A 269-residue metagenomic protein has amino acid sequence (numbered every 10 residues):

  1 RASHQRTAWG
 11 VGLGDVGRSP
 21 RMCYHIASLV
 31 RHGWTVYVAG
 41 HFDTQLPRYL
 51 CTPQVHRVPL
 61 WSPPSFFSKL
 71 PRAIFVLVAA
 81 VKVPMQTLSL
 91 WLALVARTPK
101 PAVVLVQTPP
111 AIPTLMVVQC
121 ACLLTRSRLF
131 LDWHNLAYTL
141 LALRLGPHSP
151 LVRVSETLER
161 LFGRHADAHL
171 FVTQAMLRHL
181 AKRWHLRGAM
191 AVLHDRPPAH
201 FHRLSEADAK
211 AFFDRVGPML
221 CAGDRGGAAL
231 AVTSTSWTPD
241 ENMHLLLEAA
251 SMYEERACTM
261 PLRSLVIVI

Functional and structural regions predicted by a protein language model:
R1-P59, A168, A257-T259: N-terminal subdomain of nucleotide-sugar transferases
V11, R215-E241, L247-S251, I267-I269: Conserved donor-binding/catalytic core segment of Leloir-type glycosyltransferases
H25-A27, L88, L92, P113-T125 (+3 more regions): Membrane-proximal helix-turn-helix segments that form the acceptor-binding/catalytic region of lipid-linked
G40, V106, L131, L170-V172: Short beta-strand scaffold positions
Q45-F75, A96: Conserved nucleotide-sugar phosphate-binding/catalytic loop shared by glycosyltransferases and other
Y49, P197, R203-D224, L230: A short helix/loop element that forms part of the nucleotide-sugar donor recognition site in Leloir-type
V106-P113: Short His-centered aromatic/hydrophobic patch
R164-H165, L170-F171, M176-F212: Helix-loop-beta element that forms the nucleotide-linked donor phosphate-binding surface in glycosyltransferases
